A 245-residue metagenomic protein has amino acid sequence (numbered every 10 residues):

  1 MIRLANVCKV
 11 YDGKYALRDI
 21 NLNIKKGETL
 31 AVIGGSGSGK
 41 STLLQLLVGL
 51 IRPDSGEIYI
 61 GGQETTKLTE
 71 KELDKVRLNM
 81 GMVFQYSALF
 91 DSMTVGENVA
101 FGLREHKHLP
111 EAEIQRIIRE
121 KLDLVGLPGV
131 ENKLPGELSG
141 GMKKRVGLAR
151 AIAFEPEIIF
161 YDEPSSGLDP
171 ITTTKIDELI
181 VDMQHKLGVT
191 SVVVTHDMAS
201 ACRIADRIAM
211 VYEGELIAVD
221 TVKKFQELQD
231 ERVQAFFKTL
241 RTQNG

Functional and structural regions predicted by a protein language model:
I33-G35: The feature captures the beta-strand-to-loop junction immediately N-terminal to the Walker
V48: Helix-to-loop junction immediately C-terminal to a conserved catalytic motif
Q63-E64, E111-G129, V181: Conserved ABC ATPase "signature" region
L134-L138, M142: Conserved ABC ATPase signature
A153-E157: A short, proline-enriched helix->beta-strand linker immediately N-terminal to the Walker B motif in ABC-type P-loop
I159-D162: Catalytic Walker B motif of ABC-type/P-loop ATPase nucleotide-binding domains
